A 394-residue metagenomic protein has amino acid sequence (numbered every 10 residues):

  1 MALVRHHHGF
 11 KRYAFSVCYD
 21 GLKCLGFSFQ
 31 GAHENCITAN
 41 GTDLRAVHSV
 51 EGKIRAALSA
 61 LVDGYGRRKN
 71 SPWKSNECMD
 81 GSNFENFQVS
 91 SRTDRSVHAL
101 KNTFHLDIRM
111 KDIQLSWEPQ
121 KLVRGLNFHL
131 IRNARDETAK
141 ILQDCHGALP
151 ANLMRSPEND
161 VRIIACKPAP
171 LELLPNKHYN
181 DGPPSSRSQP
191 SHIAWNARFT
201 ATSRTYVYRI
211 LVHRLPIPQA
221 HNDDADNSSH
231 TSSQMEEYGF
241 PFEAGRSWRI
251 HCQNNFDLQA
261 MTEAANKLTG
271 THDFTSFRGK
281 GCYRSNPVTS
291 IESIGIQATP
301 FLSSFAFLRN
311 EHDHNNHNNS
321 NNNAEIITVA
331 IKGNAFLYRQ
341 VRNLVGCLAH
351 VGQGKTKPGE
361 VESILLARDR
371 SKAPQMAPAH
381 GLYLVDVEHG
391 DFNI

Functional and structural regions predicted by a protein language model:
A2-N316, N321-I394: Structured-RNA-binding interfaces characteristic of tRNA pseudouridine synthases
